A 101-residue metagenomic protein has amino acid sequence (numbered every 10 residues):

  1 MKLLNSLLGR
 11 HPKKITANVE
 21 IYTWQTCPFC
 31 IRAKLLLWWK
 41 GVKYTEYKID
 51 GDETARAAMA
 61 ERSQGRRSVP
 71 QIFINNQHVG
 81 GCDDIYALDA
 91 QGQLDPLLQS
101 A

Functional and structural regions predicted by a protein language model:
M1-K2: N-terminal leader and targeting sequences that precede the mature domain
S6-T45: Local sequence-structure signature of Cys/Sec-based thiol-disulfide redox active-site neighborhoods
P28, T54, G80: Short alpha-helical
L36-L37, A60, I85-L88: Short, glycine/charged-enriched secondary-structure capping and boundary segments
I49-R67, Q93, L97-S100: Thioredoxin-like thiol-disulfide oxidoreductase module
Q64-F73, D83: Structural micro-motif
I74-S100: Non-catalytic, surface beta->alpha helical segment in thiol-disulfide oxidoreductase systems
